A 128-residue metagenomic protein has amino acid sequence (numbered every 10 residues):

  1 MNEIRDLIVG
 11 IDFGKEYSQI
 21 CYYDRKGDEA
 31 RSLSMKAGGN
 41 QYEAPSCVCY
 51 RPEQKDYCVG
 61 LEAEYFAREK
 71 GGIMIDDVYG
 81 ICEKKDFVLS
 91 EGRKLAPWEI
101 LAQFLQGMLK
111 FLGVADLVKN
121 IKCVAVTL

Functional and structural regions predicted by a protein language model:
M1-N2, I11, G39, L117: Sterically constrained small-residue positions within well-ordered secondary structures of folded domains
N2-S32: Gly/Thr-rich phosphate-binding beta-strand-loop-beta motif of the actin/hexokinase/Hsp70
K26-L128: Phosphate-binding loop and its immediate beta->loop->alpha context in nucleotide/phosphate-handling enzymes
